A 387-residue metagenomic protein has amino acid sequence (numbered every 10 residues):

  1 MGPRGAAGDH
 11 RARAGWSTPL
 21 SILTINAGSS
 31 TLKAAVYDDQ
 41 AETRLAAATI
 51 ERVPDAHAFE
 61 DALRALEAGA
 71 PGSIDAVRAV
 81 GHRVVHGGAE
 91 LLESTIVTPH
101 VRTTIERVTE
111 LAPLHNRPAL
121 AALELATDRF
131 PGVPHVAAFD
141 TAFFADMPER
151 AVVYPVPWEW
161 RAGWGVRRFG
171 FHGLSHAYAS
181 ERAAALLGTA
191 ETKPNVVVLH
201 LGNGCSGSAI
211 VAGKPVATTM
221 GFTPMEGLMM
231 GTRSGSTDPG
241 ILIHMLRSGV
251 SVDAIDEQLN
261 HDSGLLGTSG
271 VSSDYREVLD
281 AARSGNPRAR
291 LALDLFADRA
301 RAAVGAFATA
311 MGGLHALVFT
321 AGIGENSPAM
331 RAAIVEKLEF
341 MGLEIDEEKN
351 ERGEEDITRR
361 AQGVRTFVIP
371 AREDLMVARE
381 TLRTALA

Functional and structural regions predicted by a protein language model:
I22-H57: Short glycine-rich, Thr/Ser-proximal phosphate-binding strand/loop in the N-terminal lobe of ATP-dependent enzymes
I22-I25, V77-G81, V136, V196-H200: Short glycine-aspartate micro-motif
A27-G28, H82-G87, L201-N203, V318-N326: Glycine-rich beta-strand-to-loop/alpha-helix junction loops that act as flexible
A70-N116, V133-V136, A142-V153: Short beta-strand-loop/turn "lid" adjacent to the catalytic site in phosphate-handling enzymes
D146-R247: Glycine-rich phosphate-binding loop of actin/hexokinase-like ATP-binding domains
I210-V211, A217-S251, E257, A321-R352: Catalytic phosphate/nucleotide-handling subdomain of diverse soluble enzymes
S248-A292: A mobile "lid/hinge" subdomain adjacent to the ATP/sugar-phosphate binding pocket shared across diverse ATP-dependent
R290, D294-H315, G324-A387: Internal helix-turn-beta structural module
